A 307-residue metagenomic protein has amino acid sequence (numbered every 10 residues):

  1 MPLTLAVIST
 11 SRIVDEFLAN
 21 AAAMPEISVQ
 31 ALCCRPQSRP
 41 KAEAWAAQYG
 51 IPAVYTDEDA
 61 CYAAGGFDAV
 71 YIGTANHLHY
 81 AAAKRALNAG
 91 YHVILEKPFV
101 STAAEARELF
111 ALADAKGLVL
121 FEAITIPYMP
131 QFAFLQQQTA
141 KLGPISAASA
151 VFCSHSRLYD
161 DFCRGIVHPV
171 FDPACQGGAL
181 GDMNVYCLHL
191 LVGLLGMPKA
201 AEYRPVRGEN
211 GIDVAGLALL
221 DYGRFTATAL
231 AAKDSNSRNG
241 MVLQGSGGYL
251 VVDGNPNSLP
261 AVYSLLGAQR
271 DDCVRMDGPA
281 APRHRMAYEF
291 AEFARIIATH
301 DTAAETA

Functional and structural regions predicted by a protein language model:
M1-P2, A69-Y71, R107, E292-A307: C-terminal helix-rich "cap/oligomerization" subdomain common to oxidoreductases
M1-Y49, A294: N-terminal Rossmann-like dinucleotide-binding module
S38, Y49-F110: Beta-loop-alpha module in the N-terminal Rossmann-like domain of NAD(P)-dependent dehydrogenases, especially those
Y55, L95-E96, L120-E122, V252: Hydrophobic residues in well-ordered beta-strands that form the structural core
E108-I126, I145-A147: Rossmann-fold dehydrogenase core element
M129-K199: Predominantly a Rossmann-like dinucleotide-binding segment in NAD(P)-dependent oxidoreductases
C187-L259, F290-H300: Contiguous beta-strand/loop segments that form the cofactor/metal-binding neighborhood of enzyme cores
D277-A291: Active-site loop of classical SDR/Rossmann-like NAD(P)-dependent oxidoreductases, centered on the catalytic Tyr-X3-Lys
